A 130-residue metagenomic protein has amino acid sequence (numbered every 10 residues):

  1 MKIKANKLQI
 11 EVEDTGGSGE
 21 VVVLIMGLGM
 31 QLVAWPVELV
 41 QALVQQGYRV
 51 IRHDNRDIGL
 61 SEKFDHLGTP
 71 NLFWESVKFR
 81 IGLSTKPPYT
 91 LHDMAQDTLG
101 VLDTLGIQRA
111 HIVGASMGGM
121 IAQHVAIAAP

Functional and structural regions predicted by a protein language model:
A5, G17-G19, D103-R109: Active-site acidic short loop of glycosyltransferases
N6-R80: Conserved HGGG/HGGXW glycine-rich cap/lid loop of the alpha/beta-hydrolase fold
M30, M94, M117-M120: Methionine-biased hydrophobic packing positions in alpha-helices, especially within tandem helical repeat solenoids
A42, V101, H124-A128: Hydrophobic/aromatic ligand-binding patch that stacks against planar heteroaromatic rings of cofactors or nucleotides
F79-A110: Conserved acidic catalytic loop of the alpha/beta-hydrolase fold
Q108-P130: Conserved hydrolase catalytic core segment
